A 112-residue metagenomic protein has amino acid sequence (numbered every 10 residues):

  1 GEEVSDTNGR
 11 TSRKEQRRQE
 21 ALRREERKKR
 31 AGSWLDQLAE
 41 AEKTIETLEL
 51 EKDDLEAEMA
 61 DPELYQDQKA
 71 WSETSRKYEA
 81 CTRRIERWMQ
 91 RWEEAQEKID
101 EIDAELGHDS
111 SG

Functional and structural regions predicted by a protein language model:
G1-G112: Charged, heptad-repeat coiled-coil alpha-helices that serve as long linker/dimerization "arms" in large NTP-dependent
